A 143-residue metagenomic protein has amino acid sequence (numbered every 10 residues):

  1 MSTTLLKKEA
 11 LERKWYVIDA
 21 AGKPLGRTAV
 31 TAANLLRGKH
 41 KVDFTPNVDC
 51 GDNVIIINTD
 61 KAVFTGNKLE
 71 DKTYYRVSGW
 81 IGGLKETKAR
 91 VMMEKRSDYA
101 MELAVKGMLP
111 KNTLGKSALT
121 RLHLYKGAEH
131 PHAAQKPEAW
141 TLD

Functional and structural regions predicted by a protein language model:
M1-L103, T113, P131-D143: Ribosome large-subunit tunnel/peptidyl-transferase-proximal elements
E102, L109-P131: C-terminal structural segments of small proteins and small subunits
